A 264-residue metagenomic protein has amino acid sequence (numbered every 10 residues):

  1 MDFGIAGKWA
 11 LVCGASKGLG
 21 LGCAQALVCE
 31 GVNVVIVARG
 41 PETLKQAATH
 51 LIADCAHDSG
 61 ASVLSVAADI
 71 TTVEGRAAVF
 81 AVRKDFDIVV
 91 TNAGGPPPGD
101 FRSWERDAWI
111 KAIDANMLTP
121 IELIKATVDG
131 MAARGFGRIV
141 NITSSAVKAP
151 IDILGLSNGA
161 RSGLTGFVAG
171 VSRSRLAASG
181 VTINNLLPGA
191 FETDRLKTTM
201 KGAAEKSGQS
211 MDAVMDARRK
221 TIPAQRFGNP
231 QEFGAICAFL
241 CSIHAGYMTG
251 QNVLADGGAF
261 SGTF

Functional and structural regions predicted by a protein language model:
W9, S16-G18: Conserved glycine-rich cofactor-binding loop
V32-A47: Conserved glycine-rich Rossmann-like NAD(P)H-binding loop of the short-chain dehydrogenase/reductase
N92-P98, G258: Conserved NAD(P)H cofactor-binding loop of Rossmann-fold oxidoreductase domains
D100-R102, A108-I113, I139, R218: Substrate-binding pocket helix/loop in short-chain dehydrogenase/reductase
V140-A178, G189-F191: Catalytic loop of short-chain dehydrogenase/reductase
A149, A238, T249-F264: Short C-terminal tail/terminal secondary-structure segment of NAD(P)H-dependent dehydrogenase/reductase domains
A177-T182, M248-G250: Short, small/polar-rich loop/turn modules that mediate ligand/substrate recognition or access, typified
